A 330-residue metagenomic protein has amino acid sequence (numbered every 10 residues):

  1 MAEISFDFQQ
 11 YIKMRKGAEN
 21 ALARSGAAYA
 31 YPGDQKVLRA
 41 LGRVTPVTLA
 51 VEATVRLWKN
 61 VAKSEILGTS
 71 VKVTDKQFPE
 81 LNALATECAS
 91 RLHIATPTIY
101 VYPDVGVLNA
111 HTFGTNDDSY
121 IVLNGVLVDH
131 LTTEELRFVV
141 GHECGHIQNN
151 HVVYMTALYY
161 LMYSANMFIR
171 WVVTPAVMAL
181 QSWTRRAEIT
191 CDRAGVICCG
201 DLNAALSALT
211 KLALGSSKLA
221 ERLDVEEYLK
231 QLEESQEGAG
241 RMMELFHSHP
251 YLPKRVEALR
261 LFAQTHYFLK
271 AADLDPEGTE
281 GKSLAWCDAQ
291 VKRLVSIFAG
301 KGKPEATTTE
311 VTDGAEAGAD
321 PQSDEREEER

Functional and structural regions predicted by a protein language model:
M1-T112, M178, S216, G240 (+1 more regions): Hydrophobic or amphipathic, alpha-helical segments that drive membrane association/targeting
K72, K76, L123-F138, R185: Short pre-active-site segment immediately N-terminal to the catalytic Zn-binding motif
K76-N82, C88, L92-T96, V173-E234 (+1 more regions): Short helix/loop segments within enzyme catalytic domains that coordinate or immediately flank catalytic cofactors
A85, L123, H142, C191 (+1 more regions): Divalent metal-coordination and catalytic microenvironments
L131, V140-N149, T190, A194: Active-site His/Glu-centered metal-binding helix of metallohydrolases
C144-Y163: Catalytic Zn2+-binding segment of zinc metalloproteases
A157-P175, Q181: A structural motif
E221, Y228-G238, E244-S248, P253-R255 (+3 more regions): Conserved alpha-helical "signature site" that marks functionally important helical segments or helix/loop junctions
